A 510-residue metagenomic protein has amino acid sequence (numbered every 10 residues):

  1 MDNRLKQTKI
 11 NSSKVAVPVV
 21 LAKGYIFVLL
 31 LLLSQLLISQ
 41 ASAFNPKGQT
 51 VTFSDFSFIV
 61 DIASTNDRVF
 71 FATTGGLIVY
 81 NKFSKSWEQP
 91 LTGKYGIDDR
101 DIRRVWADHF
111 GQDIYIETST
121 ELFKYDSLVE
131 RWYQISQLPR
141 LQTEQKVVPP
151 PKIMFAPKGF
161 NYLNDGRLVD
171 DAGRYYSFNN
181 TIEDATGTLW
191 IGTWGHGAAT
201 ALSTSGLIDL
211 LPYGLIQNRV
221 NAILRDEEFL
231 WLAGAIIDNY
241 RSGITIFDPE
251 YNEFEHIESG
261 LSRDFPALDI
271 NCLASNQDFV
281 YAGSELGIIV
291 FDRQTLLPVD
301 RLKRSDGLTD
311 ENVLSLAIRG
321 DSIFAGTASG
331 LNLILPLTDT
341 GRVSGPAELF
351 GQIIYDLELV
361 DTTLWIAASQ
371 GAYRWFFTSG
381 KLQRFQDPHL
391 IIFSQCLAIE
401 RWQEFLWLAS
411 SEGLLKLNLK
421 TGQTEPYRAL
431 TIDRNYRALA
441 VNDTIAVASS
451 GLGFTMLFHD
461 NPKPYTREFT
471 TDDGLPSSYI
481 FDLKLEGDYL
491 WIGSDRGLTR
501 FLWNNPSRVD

Functional and structural regions predicted by a protein language model:
M1-A22: N-terminal secretory signal peptides that target proteins for export/translocation
D2, V28-L29, L33, L37-D510: Carboxylate-rich, polar loop motifs that coordinate divalent cations or form catalytic acidic clusters
